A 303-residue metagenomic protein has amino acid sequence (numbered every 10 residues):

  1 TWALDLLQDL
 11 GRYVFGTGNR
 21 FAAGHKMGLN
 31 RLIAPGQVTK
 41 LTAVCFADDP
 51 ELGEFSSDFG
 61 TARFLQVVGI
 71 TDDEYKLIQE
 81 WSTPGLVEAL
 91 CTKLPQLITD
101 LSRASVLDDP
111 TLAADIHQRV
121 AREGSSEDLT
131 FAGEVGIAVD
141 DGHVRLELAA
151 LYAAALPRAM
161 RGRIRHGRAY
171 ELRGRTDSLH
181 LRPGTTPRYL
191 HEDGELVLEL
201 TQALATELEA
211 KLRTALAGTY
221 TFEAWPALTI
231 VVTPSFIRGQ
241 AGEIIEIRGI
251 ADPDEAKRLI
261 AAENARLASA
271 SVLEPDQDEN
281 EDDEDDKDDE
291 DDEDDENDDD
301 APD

Functional and structural regions predicted by a protein language model:
T1-A22: Aromatic- and glycine-enriched beta-alpha-beta binding-site module
R12-F15, C91-P95, T99, A217 (+2 more regions): Generic surface-pattern signal
F21-G167: Aromatic/basic-lined ligand-recognition segments that form π-stacking hydrophobic pockets flanked by Lys/Arg to engage
G133-D276: Long C-terminal appendages of very large multidomain proteins
Q277-P302: Long, acidic low-complexity intrinsically disordered regions
